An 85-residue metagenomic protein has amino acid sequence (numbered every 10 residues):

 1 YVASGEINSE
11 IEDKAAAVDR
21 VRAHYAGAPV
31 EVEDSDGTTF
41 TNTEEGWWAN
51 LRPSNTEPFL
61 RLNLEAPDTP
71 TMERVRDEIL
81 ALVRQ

Functional and structural regions predicted by a protein language model:
Y1-N63, D68-Q85: Phosphate-binding and adjacent anionic-ligand microenvironments
